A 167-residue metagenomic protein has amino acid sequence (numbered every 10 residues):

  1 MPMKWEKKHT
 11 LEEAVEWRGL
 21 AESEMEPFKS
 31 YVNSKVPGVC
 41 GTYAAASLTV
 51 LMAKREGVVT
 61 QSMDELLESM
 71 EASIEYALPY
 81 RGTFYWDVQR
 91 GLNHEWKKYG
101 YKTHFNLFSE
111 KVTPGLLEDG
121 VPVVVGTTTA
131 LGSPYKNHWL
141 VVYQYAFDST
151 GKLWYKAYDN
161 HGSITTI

Functional and structural regions predicted by a protein language model:
M1-R81, D148: Active-site-adjacent structural segments surrounding the nucleophilic cysteine of cysteine proteases and isopeptidases
E65-I167: Conserved active-site-adjacent core of cysteine acyl-enzyme catalytic domains
